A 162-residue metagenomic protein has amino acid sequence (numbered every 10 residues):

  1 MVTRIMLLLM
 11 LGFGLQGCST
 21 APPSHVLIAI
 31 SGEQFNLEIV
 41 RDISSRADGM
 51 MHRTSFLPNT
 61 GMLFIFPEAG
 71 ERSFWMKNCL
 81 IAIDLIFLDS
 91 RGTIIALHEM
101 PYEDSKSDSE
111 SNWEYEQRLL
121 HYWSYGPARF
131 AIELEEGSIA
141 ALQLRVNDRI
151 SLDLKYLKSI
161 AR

Functional and structural regions predicted by a protein language model:
I5-Q16: Bacterial N-terminal signal peptides
S19-R162: Compact, glycine-rich, soluble single-domain proteins
